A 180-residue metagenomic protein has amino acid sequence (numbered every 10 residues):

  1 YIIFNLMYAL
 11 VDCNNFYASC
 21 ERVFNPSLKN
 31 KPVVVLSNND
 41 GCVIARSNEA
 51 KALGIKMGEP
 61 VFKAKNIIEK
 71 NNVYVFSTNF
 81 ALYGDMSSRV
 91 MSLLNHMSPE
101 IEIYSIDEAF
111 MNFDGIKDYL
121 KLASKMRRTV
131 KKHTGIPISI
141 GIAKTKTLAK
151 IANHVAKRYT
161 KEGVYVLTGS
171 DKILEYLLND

Functional and structural regions predicted by a protein language model:
Y1-D180: Gly/Gly-Pro- and Ser/Thr-rich, intrinsically disordered tail segments characteristic of DNA damage-repair and tolerance
